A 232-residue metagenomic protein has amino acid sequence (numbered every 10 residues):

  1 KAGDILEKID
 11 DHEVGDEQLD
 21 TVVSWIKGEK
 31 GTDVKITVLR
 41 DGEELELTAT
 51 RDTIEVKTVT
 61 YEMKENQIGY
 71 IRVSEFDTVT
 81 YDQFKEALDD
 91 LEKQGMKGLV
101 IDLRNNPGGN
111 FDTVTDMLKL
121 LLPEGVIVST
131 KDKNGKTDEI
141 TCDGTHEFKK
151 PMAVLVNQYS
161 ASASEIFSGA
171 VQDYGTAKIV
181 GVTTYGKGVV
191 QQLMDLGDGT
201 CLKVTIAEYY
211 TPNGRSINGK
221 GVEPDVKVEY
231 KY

Functional and structural regions predicted by a protein language model:
G3: Conserved catalytic motifs of ABC-family nucleotide-binding domains
L6-E7, V34, I217: Generic structural signal for buried aliphatic residues
E7-K8, K203: Hydrophobic beta-strand signal
D10-E13, D20-M194: Cleft-lining beta-strand/loop regions that shape enzyme active-site pockets
E46-T48, C201, D225: Well-ordered beta-strand positions in beta-sheet-rich domains
S162, T211-I217: Metal-dependent DNA phosphodiester-chemistry modules and their immediately adjacent helices/loops in DNA-processing
L196-A207: Short acidic, Pro/Gly- and aromatic-enriched capping/linker segments at domain boundaries
S216-G219, E223-Y232: Conserved functional hotspot residues or short segments at active or partner-binding sites across diverse domains
